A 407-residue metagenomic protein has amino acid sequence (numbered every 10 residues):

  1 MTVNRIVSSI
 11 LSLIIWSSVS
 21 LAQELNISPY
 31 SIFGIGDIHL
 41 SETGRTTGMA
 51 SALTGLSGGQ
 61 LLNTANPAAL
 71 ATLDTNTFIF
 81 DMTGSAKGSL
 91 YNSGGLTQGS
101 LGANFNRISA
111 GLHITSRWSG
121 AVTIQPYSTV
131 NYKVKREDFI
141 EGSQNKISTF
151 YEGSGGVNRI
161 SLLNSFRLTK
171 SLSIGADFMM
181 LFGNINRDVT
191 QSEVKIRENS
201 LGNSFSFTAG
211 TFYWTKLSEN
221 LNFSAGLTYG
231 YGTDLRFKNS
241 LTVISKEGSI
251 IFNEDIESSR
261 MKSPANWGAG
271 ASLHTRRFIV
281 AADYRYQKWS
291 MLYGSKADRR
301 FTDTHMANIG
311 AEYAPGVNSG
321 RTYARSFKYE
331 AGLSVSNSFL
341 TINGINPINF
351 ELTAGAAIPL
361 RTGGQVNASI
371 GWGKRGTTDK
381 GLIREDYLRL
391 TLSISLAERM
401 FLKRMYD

Functional and structural regions predicted by a protein language model:
M1-I6: Positively charged n-region of N-terminal signal peptides that target proteins for export
S8-S17: Bacterial N-terminal signal peptides
S18-A22: Sec/Tat signal peptide C-region and signal peptidase I cleavage site
Q23-D407: Subset of outer-membrane beta-barrel
